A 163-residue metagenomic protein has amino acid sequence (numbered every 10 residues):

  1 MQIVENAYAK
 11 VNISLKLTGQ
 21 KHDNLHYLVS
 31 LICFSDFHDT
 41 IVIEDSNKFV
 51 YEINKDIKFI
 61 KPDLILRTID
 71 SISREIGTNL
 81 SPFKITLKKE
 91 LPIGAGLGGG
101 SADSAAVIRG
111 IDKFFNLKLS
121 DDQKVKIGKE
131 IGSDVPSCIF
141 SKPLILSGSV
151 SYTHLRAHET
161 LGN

Functional and structural regions predicted by a protein language model:
M1-A95, K113-D122: ATP-binding N-lobe of GHMP and related small-molecule kinases
K16, E44, C138-S141, I145-S149: Short beta-strand-to-turn element immediately C-terminal to the catalytic PLP-Schiff-base lysine in fold type I
K21-L31, I93, I127, I131 (+3 more regions): Glycine-rich, flexible loop/turn motifs
K88-K113, S133: Glycine/serine-rich anion-binding loops at beta->alpha junctions that coordinate negatively charged ligand groups
I108-I145: Contiguous, small/hydrophobic- and glycine-enriched helical/loop subdomains that border and often "cap" functional
T153-T160: Conserved small/polar residues in nucleotide/adenosyl-binding loops
